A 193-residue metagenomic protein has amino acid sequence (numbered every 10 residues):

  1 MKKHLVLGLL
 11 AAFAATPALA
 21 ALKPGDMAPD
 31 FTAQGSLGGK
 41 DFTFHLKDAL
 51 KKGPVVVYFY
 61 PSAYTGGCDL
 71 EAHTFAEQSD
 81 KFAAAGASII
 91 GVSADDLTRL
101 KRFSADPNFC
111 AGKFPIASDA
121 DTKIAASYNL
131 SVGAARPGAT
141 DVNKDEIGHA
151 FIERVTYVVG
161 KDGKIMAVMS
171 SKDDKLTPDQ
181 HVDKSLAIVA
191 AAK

Functional and structural regions predicted by a protein language model:
H4-F13: Sec-dependent N-terminal signal peptides
A15-P17: N-terminal signal peptide c-region/cleavage motif recognized by signal peptidases
A20-K193: Chalcogenol-based redox active-site neighborhoods
